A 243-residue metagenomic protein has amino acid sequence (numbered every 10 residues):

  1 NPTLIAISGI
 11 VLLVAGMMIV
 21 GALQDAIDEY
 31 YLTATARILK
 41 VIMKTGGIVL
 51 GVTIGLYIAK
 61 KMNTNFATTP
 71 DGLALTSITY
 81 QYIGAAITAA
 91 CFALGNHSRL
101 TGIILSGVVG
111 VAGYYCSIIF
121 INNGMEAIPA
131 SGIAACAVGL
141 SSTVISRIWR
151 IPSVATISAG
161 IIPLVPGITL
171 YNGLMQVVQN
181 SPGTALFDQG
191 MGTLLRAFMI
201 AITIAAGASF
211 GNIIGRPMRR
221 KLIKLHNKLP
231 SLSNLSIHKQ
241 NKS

Functional and structural regions predicted by a protein language model:
N1-L140, V144, I148-I157, I161-L164 (+1 more regions): Alpha-helical transmembrane segments and their membrane-interface boundaries that form or gate the permeation pathway
G167: Short glycine/threonine-rich loop/turn motifs
